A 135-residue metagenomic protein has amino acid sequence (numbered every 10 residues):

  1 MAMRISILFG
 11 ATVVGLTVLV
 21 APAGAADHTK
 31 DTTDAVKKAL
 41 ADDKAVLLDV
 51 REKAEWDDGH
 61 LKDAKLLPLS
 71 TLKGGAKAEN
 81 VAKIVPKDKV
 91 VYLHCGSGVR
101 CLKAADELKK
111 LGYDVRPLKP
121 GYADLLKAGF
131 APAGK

Functional and structural regions predicted by a protein language model:
A2-G10, T17-A45, A54-V90, V99-K135: Rhodanese-like catalytic fold shared by cysteine-dependent sulfurtransferases and DSP/PTP-type phosphatases
L47-D49: Structural scaffold elements adjacent to functional motifs in cytosolic proteins
H94: Short, surface-exposed ligand- or partner-binding patches at beta-edge/loop junctions that are enriched in aromatics
